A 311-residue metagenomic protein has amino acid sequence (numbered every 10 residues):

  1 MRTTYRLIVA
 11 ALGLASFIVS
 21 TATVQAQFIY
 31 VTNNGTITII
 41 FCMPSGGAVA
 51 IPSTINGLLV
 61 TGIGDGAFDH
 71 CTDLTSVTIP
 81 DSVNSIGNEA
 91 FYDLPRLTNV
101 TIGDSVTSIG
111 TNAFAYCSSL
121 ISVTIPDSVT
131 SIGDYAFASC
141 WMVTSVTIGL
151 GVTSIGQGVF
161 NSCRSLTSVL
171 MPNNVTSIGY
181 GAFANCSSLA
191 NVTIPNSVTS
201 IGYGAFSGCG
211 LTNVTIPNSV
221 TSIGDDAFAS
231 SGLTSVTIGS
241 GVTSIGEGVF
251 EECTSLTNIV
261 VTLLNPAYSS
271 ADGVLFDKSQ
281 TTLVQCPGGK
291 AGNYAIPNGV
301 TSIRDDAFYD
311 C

Functional and structural regions predicted by a protein language model:
M1-L7: Positively charged n-region of N-terminal signal peptides that target proteins for export
V9-S20: Bacterial N-terminal signal peptides
A22-F28: Boundary at the C-terminal end of the N-terminal hydrophobic targeting segment
I29-N34, S45-T61, T72-S85, L94-S108 (+9 more regions): Structural signature of tandem-repeat unit edges
T38-I40: Extracellular adhesion/carbohydrate-recognition regions
G64: N-terminal cofactor/phosphate-binding cores enriched in small/glycine residues, especially glycine-rich loops such as
